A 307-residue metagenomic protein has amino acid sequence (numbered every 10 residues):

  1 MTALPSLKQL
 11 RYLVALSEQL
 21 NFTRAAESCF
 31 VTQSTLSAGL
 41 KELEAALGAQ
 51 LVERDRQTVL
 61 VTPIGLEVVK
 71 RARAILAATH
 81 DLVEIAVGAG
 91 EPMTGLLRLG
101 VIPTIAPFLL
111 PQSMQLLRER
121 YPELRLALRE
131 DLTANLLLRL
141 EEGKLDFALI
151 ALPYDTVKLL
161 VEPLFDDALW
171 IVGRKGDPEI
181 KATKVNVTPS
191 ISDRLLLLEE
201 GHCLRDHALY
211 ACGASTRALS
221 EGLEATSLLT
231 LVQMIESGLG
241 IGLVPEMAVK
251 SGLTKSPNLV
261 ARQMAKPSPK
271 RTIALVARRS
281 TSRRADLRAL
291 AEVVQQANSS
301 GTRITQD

Functional and structural regions predicted by a protein language model:
A3-L4, A89, Q112-L116, A127 (+5 more regions): Short beta-strand-centered segments that line the small-molecule binding cleft or hinge of alpha/beta clamshell
L7, Q57, V87-A106, E119-R125 (+2 more regions): Interdomain hinge and pocket-entrance segments immediately C-terminal to HTH DNA-binding domains
V14-T35, R56: Short helix-boundary/capping micro-motifs
E44-P63: A short LG(V/I)-centered, amphipathic sequence patch enriched for acidic residue(s) preceding the LG motif
A46-L47, V68-G90, L290, V294: Alpha-helical linker/hinge and terminal dimerization helices associated with HTH transcriptional regulators
L132-L137, E141-L145, I150-A151, G201-R262: Hydrophobic hinge/microswitch elements
T156-P163, D167, A182-K184, P189 (+1 more regions): Beta-alpha-beta core module
G173, E179-K181, V185, S192-S215 (+2 more regions): Secondary-structure junction motif
